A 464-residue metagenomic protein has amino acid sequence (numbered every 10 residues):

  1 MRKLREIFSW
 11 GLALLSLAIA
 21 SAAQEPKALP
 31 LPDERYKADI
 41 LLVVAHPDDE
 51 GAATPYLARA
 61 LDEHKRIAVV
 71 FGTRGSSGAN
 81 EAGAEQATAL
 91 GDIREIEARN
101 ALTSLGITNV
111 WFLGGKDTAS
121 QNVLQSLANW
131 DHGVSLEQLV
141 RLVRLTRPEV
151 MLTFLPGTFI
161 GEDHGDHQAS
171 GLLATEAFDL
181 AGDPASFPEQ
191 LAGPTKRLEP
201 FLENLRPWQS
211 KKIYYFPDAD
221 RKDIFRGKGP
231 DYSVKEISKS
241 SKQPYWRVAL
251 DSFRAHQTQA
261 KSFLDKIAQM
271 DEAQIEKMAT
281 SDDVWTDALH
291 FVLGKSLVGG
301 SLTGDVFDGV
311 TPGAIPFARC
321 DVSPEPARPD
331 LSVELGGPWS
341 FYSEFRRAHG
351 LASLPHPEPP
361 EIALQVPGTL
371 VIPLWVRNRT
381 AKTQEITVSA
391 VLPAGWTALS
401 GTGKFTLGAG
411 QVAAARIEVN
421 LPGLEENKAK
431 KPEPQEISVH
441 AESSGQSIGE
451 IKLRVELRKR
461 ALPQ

Functional and structural regions predicted by a protein language model:
E6, Q24-V43, S126, G133-H349: Metal-dependent de-N-acetylase/amidase catalytic core
S9-A20: Bacterial N-terminal signal peptides
A23-T146, T175-D179: Active-site rim/loop-helix segments in enzyme catalytic domains that contact anionic ligands
R328-P373, K404: Beta-sheet-dominated interaction scaffolds and their linkers
V366-P373, A413-A414, A429-I437: Short, solvent-exposed loop/turn segments enriched in Ser/Thr/Gly
R377-G395: Short acidic, flexible loop segments centered on an aromatic residue
W396-E426: Intrinsically disordered, low-complexity Pro/Gly/Ser/Thr-rich segments with frequent PxxP/GP/PP motifs and embedded
G423-L462: Terminal connector regions
